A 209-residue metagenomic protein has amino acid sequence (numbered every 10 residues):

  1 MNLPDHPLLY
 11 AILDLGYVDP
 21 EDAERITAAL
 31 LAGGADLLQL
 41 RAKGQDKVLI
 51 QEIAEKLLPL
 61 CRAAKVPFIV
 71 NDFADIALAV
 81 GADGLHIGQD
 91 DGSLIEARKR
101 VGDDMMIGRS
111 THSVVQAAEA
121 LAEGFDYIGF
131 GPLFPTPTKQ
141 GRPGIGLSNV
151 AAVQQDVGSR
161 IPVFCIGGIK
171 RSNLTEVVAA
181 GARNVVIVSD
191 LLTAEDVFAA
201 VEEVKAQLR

Functional and structural regions predicted by a protein language model:
M1-D91, K99-Y127, R142-I145, A152 (+3 more regions): Conserved N-terminal beta1-alpha1 strand-loop-helix module at the mouth
F134-T136: A short, flexible beta-alpha/helix-coil linker loop
N184: C-terminal binding/interaction regions
